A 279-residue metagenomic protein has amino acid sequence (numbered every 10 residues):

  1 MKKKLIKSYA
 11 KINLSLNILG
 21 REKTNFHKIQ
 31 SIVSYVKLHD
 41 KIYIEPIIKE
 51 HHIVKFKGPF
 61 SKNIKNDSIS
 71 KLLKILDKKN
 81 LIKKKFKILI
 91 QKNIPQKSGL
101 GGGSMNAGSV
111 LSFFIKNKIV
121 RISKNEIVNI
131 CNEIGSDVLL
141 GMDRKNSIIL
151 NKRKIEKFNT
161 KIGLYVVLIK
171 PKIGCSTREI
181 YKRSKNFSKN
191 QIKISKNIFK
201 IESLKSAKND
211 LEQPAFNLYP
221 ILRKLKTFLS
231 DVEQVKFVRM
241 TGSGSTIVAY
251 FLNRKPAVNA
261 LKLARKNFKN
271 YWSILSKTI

Functional and structural regions predicted by a protein language model:
M1-S98, I115-E126, T160, K170: ATP-binding N-lobe of GHMP and related small-molecule kinases
L14, I42-I44, I69, G103 (+5 more regions): Residue-level signal for inorganic ion chemistry
V33-V36, L76, C131, L229 (+1 more regions): Hydrophobic C-terminal alpha-helix "anchor/cap" residues
D40-I44, D137-M142, S147, I247-A249: Short beta-strand scaffold segments in enzyme catalytic cores
H52-V54, G141-D143, S147-F237, Y250-K269 (+1 more regions): Conserved, helical-rich catalytic subdomain that frames metal- and/or nucleotide-binding sites in enzyme alpha/beta
I90-K116, S136, F237-F251: Glycine/serine-rich anion-binding loops at beta->alpha junctions that coordinate negatively charged ligand groups
L111-I148: Contiguous, small/hydrophobic- and glycine-enriched helical/loop subdomains that border and often "cap" functional
